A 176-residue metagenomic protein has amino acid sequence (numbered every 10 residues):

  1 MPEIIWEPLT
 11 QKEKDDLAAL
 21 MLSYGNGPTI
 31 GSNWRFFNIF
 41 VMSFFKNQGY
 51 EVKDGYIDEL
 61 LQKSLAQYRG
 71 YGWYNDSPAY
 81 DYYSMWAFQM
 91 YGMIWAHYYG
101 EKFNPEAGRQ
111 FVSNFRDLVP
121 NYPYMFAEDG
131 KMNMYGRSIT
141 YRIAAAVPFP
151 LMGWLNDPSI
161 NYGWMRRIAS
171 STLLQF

Functional and structural regions predicted by a protein language model:
M1-F115, Y124-G153: Aromatic-lined, polymer-binding surfaces characteristic of secreted/periplasmic polysaccharide-degrading enzymes
V119: Glycine-rich phosphate/ribose-binding loops and adjacent secondary-structure elements that form binding surfaces
M152-F176: Membrane-proximal bilayer-interacting regions
